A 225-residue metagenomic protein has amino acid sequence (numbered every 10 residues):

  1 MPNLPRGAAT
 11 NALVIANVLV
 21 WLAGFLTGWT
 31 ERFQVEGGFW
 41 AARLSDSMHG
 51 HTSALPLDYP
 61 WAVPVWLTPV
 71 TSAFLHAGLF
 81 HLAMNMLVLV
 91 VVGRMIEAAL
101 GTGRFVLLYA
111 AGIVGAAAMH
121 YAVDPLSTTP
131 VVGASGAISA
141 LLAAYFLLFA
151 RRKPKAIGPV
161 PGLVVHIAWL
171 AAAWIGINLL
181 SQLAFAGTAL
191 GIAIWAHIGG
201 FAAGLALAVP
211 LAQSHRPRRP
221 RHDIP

Functional and structural regions predicted by a protein language model:
M1-P225: A detector for small-residue-rich transmembrane helices and their helix-helix packing motifs
